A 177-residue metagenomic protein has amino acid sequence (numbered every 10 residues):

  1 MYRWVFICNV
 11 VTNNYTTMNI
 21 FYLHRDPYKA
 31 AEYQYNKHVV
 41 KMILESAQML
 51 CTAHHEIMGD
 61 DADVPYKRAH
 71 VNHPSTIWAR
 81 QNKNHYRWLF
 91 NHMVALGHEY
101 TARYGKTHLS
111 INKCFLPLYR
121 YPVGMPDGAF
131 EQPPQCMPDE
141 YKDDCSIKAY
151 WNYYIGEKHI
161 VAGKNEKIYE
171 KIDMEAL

Functional and structural regions predicted by a protein language model:
W4-N72, T76-L177: Sequence termini and other peripheral, non-core segments
